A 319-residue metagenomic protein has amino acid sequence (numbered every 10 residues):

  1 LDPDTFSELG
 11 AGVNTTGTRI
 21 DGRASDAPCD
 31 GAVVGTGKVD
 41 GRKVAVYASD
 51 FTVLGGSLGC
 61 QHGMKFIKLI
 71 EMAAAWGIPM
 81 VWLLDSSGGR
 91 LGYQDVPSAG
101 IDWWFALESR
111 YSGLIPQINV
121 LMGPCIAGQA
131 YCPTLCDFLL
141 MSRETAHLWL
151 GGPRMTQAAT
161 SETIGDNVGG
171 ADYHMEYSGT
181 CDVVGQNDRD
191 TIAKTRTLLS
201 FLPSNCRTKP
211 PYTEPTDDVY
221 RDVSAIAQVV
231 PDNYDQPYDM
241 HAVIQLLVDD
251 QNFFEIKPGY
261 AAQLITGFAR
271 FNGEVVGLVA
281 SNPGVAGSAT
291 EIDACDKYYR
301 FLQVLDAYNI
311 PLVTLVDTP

Functional and structural regions predicted by a protein language model:
L1-I118, P124, Q129-Y131, L135-G151 (+1 more regions): Terminal-region recognition feature
M155-Q157: A short, charged helix-loop
